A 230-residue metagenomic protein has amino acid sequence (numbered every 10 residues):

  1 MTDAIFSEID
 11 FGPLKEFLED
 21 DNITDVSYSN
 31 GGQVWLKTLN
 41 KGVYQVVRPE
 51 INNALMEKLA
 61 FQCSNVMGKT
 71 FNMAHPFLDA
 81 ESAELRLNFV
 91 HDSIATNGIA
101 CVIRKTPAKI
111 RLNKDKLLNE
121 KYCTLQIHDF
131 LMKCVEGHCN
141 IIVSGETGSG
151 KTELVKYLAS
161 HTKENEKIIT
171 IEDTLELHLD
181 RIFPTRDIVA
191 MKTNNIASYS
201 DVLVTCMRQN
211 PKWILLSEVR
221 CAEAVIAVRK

Functional and structural regions predicted by a protein language model:
M1-Q45: N-terminal anchoring/assembly modules that precede and organize ATP-driven motor systems
V26, F89, I214: Residue-level signature of catalytic and energy-coupling elements of molecular machines, predominantly ATP/GTP-dependent
Q33-K37, K41-C139, I182: P-loop NTP-binding catalytic core
H138-I141, Y157-K230: Switch/coupling sub-region of P-loop NTPases
V143-G145: Hydrophobic anchor at the beta1->P-loop junction of P-loop NTPases
G148: Walker A (P-loop) phosphate-binding loop of P-loop NTPases
K151: Conserved lysine of the Walker
